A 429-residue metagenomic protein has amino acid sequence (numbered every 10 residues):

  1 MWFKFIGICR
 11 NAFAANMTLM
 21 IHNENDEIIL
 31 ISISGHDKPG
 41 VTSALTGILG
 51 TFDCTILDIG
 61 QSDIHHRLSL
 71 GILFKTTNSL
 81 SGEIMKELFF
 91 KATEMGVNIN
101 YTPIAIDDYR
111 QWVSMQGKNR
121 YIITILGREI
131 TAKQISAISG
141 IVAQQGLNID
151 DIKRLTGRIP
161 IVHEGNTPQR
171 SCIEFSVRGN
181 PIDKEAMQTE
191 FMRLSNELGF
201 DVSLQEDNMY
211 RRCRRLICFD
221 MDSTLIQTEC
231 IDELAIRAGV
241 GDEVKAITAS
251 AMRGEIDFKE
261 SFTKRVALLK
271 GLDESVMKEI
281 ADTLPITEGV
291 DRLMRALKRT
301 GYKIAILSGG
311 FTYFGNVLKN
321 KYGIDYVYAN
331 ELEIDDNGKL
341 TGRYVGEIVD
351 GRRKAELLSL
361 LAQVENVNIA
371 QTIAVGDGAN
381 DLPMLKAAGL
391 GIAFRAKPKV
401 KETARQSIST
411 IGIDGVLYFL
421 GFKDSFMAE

Functional and structural regions predicted by a protein language model:
F5: Cationic, low-complexity basic patches in intrinsically disordered or flexible, solvent-exposed regions
A14, T18-R214: A conserved regulatory-domain signal marking ACT and ACT-like small-molecule sensing domains and adjacent regulatory
V41, Q134, L225-T228, T312 (+1 more regions): Short glycine/serine/threonine-rich phosphate/pyrophosphate-binding segments that cradle anionic phosphate groups
A105-G117, E206-R215, T248-E274, N330: Long, charged amphipathic helices and adjacent flexible linkers at domain junctions
M209-K259: Active-site neighborhood of HAD-like aspartate-dependent phosphohydrolases
G271-E429: C-terminal cap/substrate-recognition subdomain and adjoining C-terminal extension of metal-dependent phosphatase-like
